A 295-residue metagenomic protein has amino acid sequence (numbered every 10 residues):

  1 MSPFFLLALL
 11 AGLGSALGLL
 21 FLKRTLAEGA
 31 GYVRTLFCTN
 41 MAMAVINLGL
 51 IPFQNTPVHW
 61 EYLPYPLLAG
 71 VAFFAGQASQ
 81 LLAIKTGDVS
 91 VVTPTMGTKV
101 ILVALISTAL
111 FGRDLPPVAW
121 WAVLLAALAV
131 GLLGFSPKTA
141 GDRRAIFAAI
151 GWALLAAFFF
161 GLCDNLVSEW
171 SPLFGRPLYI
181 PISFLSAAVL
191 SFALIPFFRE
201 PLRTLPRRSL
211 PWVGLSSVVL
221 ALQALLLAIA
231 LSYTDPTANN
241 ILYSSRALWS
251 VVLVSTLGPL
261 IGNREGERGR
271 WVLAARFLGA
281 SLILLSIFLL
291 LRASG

Functional and structural regions predicted by a protein language model:
M1-V71, Q77-G87, F135-W152, P172-F174 (+4 more regions): Membrane-interface interhelical linkers
G14, L125-A126, A238-L260: Conserved long hydrophobic alpha-helices within structured protein cores
V33, S90, P116, P177-L178 (+1 more regions): Residues that define the loop-to-transmembrane-helix transition and helix capping in multi-pass membrane transporters
N40-A44, G97-I101, V123-A126, V130 (+3 more regions): Residue-level recognition of pore/gate-forming positions within transmembrane alpha-helices of multi-pass
Y65-L67, A119-L128, Y243: Hydrophobic core segments of alpha-helical transmembrane domains in multi-pass membrane proteins
I101-W121, Y233, L248-A275: C-terminal transmembrane-helix exit sites in multi-pass transporters
